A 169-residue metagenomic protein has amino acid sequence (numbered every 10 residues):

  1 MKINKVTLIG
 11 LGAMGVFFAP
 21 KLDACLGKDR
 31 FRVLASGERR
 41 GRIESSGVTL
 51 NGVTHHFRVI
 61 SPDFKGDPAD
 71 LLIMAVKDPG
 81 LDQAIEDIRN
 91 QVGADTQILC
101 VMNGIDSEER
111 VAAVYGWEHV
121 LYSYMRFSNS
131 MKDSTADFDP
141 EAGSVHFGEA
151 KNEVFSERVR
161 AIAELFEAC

Functional and structural regions predicted by a protein language model:
M1-T54: NAD(P)+-binding Rossmann beta1-loop-alpha1 motif at the extreme N-terminus of oxidoreductases
I3-N4, D70, G143: Nucleotide donor/acceptor-binding cores
G12-A13, I88, R158: Flavin (primarily FAD) cofactor-binding/catalytic cores of flavoenzymes
V33, V59-S61, F147: Generic preference for hydrophobic
R39-E44, E108-E109, F155: Short, charged/polar "capping" segments at the starts of alpha-helices and the immediately preceding loops
R42, Q91, V114-H119, S134-C169: Internal alpha-helical scaffold of NAD(P)-dependent oxidoreductase catalytic cores
G52-D137: Rossmann-like NAD(P)(H) cofactor-binding subdomain of soluble oxidoreductases
